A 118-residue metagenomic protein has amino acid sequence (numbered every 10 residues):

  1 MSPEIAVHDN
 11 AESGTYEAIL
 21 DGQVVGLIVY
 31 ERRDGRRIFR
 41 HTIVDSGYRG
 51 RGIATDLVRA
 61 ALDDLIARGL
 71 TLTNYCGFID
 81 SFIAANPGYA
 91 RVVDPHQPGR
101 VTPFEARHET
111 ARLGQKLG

Functional and structural regions predicted by a protein language model:
S2-L27, D63-T73, G77-G118: Terminal substrate-recognition subdomain of acyl/acetyltransferases
I19, R40-H41: Beta-strand residues in well-ordered beta-sheet regions across diverse protein folds
Q23, R33-R36, D45: Short, charged/polar surface micro-motifs in flexible loops or helix N-caps
I28-R40: Conserved donor-binding loop and adjoining core beta-sheet/short helix segment in diverse acyl/aminoacyl transferases
Y30, D56, S81: Short, electropositive, low-hydrophobicity segments enriched in small/polar residues
T42-R49: A short, internal acetyl-CoA/4′-phosphopantetheine-binding micro-motif in the GNAT/acyltransferase core
G50-L62: Conserved acetyl-CoA-binding loop-helix of GNAT-fold acetyltransferases
